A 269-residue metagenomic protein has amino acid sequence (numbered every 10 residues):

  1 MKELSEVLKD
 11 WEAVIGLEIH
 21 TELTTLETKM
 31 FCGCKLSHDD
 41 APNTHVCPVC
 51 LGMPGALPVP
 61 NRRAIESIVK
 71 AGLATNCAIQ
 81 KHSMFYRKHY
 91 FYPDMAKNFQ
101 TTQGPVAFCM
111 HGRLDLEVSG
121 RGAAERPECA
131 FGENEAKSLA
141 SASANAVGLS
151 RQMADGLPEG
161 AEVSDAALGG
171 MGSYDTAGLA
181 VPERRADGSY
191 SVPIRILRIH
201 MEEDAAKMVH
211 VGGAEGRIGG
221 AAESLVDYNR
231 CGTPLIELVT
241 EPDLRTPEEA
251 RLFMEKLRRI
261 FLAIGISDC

Functional and structural regions predicted by a protein language model:
M1-G122, R126-C269: Basic, nucleic-acid-interacting segments
